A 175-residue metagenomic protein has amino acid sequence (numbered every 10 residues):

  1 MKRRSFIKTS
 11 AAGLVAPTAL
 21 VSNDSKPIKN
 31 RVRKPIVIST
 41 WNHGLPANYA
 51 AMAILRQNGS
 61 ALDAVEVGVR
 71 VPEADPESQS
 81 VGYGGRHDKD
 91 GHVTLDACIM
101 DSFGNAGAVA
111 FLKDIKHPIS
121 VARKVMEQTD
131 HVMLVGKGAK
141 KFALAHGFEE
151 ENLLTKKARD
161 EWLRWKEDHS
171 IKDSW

Functional and structural regions predicted by a protein language model:
M1-L14: N-terminal secretory signal peptides and thylakoid transit peptides that target proteins across membranes
K2, N23-P27: Bimodal feature
S10-A11, K26-W175: Alpha/propeptide regions of enzymes that mature by internal proteolysis
L14-S22: Hydrophobic h-region of N-terminal signal peptides that target proteins for export in Gram-negative bacteria
